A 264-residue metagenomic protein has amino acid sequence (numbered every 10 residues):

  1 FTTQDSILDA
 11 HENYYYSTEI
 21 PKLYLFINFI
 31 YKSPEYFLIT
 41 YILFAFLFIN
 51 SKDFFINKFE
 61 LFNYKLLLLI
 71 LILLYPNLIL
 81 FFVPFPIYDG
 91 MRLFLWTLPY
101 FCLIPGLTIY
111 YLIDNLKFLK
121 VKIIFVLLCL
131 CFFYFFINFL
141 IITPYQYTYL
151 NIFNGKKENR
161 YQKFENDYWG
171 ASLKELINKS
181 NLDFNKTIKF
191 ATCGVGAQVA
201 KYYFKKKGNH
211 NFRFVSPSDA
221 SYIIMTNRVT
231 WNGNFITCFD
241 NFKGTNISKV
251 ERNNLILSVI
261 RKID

Functional and structural regions predicted by a protein language model:
L8-H11, L127-K179, V195-V199: Membrane-proximal, lumen/periplasm-facing interface regions of secretory-pathway glyco- and lipid-modifying enzymes
N13-Y24, I30-S33, Y64-L67, L80-L98: Membrane-interface catalytic loops of GT-C/OST-like multi-pass glycosylation enzymes that act
Y15, L73-G90, I137-Q146: Transmembrane-helix signature of polytopic, lipid-linked glycan biosynthesis machinery
N28-E60, T108: Hydrophobic, aromatic-rich transmembrane alpha-helices and their immediate juxtamembrane boundary segments
I42, L68, I72, P99-L107: Alpha-helical transmembrane segments of multi-pass membrane proteins
I49, D53-F54, F62, L66-I70 (+2 more regions): Signature aromatic-anchored transmembrane alpha helix within multi-pass, membrane-resident enzymes that catalyze glycan
F85-K120: Repeat-solenoid scaffold signature
G208-D264: Aromatic/acidic, Gly/Pro-rich catalytic loop(s) in extracytoplasmic/lumenal soluble domains of multi-pass membrane
